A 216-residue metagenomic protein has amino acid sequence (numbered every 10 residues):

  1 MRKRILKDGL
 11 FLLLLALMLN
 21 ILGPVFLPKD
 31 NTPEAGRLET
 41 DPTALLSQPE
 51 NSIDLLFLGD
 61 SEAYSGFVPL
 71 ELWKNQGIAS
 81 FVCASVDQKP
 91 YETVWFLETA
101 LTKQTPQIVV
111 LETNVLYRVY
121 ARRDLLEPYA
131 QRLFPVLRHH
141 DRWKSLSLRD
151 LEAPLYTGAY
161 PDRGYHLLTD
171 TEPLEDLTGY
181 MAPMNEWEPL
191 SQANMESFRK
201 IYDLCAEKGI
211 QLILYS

Functional and structural regions predicted by a protein language model:
R4-V25: Hydrophobic membrane-insertion alpha-helices, especially the h-region of bacterial N-terminal signal peptides
L27-Q48: Alpha-helical transmembrane signal-anchor/signal-peptide segments
N31-G36, L58-G59, S85-K89, E188-S191: Short, flexible loop segments at the rims of nucleotide/cofactor-binding pockets, characterized by
T40-A44, G66, W95-E98, M195-I201: Alpha-helical scaffolding within the catalytic cores of extracellular/periplasmic polymer-degrading hydrolases
S52-I53, I78-A79, T105-I108, A206-I213: Loop/turn elements at helix/coil->beta-strand transitions in domains of secreted/extracellular proteins
L55-L56, N75-A79, T178-N185, S216: Acidic/histidine-rich, surface-exposed loop or edge segments in extracytoplasmic proteins
L58, E62-R142: Membrane-embedded segments
R122-I213: Secreted/periplasmic serine-hydrolase-like ester/acetyl group-modifying domain
